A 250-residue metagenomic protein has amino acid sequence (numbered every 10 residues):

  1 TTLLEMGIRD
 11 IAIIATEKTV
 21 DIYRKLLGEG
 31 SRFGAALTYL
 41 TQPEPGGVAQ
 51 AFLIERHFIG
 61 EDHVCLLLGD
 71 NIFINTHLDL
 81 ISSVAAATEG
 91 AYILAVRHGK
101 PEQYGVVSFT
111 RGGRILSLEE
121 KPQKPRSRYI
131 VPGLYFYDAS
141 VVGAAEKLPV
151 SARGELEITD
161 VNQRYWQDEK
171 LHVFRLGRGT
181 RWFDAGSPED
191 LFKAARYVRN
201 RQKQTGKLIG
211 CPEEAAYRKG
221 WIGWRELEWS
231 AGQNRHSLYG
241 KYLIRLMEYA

Functional and structural regions predicted by a protein language model:
T1-L68, I72-D79, S187, W229 (+1 more regions): Conserved N-terminal catalytic core of the sugar/cofactor nucleotidyltransferase
I8-D10, G34-A36, G60-V64, A87-A91 (+4 more regions): Short coil/turn connectors at secondary-structure junctions
Y23-L27, A145, A194, L243: Hydrophobic packing residues within well-ordered alpha-helices of enzyme cores
P45-V48, K100-E102, K124, R181-W182: A short acidic, often aromatic-flanked loop/helix-cap motif at beta-alpha or helix-coil junctions that lines enzyme
E55, D70, V107, G113 (+3 more regions): Residue-level signal for inorganic ion chemistry
C65, A85, R114-E214, R218 (+1 more regions): Catalytic-core segments of class I nucleotidyltransferases/pyrophosphorylases that form NMP-activated intermediates
N75-Q103: Conserved donor-nucleotide/metal-binding helix-loop-beta segment in metal-dependent transferases, i.e., the alpha-helix
W221-I222, L227-A250: Short, amphipathic C-terminal "tail helix"
